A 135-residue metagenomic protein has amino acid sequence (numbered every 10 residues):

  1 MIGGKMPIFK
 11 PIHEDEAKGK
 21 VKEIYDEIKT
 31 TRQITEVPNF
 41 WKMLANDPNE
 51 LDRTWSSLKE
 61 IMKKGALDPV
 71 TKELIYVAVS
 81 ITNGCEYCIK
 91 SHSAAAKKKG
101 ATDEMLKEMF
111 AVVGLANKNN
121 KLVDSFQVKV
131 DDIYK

Functional and structural regions predicted by a protein language model:
I2-K135: Hydrophobic alpha-helical segments
